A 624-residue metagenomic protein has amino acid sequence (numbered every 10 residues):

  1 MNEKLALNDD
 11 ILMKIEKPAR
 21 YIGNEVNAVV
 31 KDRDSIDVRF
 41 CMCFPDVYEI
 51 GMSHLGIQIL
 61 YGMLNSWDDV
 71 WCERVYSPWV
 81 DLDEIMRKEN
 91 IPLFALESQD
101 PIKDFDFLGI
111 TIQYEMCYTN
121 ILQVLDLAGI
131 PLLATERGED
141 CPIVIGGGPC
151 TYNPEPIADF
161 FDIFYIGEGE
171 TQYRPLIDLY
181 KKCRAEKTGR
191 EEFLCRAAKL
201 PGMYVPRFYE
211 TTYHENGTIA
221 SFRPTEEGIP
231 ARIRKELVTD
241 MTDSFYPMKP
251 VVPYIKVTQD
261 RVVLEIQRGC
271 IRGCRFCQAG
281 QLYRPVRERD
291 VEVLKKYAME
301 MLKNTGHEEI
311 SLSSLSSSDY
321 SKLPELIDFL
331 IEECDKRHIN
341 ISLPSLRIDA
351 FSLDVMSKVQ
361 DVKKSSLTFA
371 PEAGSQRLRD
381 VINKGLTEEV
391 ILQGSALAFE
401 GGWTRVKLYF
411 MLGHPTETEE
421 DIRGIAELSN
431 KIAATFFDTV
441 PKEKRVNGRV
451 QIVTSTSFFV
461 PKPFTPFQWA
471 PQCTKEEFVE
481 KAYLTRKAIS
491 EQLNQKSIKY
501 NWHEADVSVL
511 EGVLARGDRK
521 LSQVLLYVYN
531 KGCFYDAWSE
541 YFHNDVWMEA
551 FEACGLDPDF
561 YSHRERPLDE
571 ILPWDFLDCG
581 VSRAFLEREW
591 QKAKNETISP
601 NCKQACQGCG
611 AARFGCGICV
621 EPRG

Functional and structural regions predicted by a protein language model:
M1-V30, D34, F40-M42, E491-G624: Radical SAM enzyme core and accessory elements
I11-C41, Y48-E49, P206, T212-V263 (+2 more regions): N-terminal [4Fe-4S]-dependent radical SAM core
F40-D46, L64, P250-F276, L302 (+2 more regions): N-terminal pre-triad scaffold of radical SAM enzymes
M42-C43, M116, E300-K407, M411-V453 (+2 more regions): Conserved SAM/AdoMet-binding glycine-rich loop
H54, K256-E292, G608-R623: Canonical Radical SAM [4Fe-4S] cluster-binding loop centered on the CxxxCxxC motif and its immediate flanking residues
I57, E89, L125, D159-F164 (+8 more regions): Short secondary-structure boundary/capping segments
D69-D81: A short beta-strand-loop structural module common to alpha/beta enzyme folds
P78-R223, P466-D518, L525-E540: Glycine-rich beta-alpha loop elements in corrinoid/cobalamin-binding modules across cobalamin-dependent enzymes
